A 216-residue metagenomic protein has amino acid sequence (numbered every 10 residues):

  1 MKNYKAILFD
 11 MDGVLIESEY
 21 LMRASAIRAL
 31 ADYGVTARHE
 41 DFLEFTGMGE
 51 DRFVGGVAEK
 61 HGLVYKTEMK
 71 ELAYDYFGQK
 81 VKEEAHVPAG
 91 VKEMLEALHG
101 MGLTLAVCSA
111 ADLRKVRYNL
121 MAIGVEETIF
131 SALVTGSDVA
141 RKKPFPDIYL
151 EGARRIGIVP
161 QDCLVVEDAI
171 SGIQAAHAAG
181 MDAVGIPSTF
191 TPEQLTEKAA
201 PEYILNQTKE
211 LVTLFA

Functional and structural regions predicted by a protein language model:
M1-E44: Active-site neighborhood of HAD-like aspartate-dependent phosphohydrolases
M1-K5, E96, D112-A216: Asp-based, Mg2+/Mn2+-dependent phosphohydrolase catalytic module
L15, L105, V165-V166: Conserved SAM-binding loop
L21, M48-G49, L72, H86-G90 (+4 more regions): Short beta->alpha linker loops
A29-L30, G49-L63, N119, A153: Helix-loop "lid/cap" segments that line or gate small-molecule binding pockets
A31, H99, H177: Anion (oxyanion) recognition and catalysis
G56-E93, M101: Metal-dependent phosphoesterase signature
